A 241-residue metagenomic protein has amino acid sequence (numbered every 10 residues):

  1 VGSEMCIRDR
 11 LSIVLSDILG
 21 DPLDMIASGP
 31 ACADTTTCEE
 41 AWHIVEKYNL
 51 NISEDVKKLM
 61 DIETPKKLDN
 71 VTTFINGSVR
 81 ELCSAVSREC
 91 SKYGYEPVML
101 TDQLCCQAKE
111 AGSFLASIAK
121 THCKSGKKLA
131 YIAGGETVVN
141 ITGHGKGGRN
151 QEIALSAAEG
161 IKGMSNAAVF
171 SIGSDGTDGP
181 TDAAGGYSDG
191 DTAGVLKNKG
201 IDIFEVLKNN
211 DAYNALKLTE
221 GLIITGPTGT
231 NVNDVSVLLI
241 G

Functional and structural regions predicted by a protein language model:
V1-I7: Short, small-residue-biased leader/transition segments that mark boundaries at the very start of proteins
D9-I13, D24-M25, T73, E96-V98 (+5 more regions): Structural motif
L11-K47: Phosphate/diphosphate-binding glycine-rich loops and adjacent basic-rich segments that engage nucleotide
A33-F114, C123: Accessory alpha-helical/coil subdomains and C-terminal extensions that flank or cap enzyme catalytic cores
D34-N49, G143-V169: Gly/Ser/Thr-rich active-site loops/lids in small-molecule metabolic enzymes that frequently grip phosphoryl groups
A108-A119, V139-I153, G179-Y187: Short glycine/threonine-rich loop-to-helix capping motif typified by GTGT followed within a few residues by an Asp-Pro
L155-G241: Internal helix-turn-beta structural module
